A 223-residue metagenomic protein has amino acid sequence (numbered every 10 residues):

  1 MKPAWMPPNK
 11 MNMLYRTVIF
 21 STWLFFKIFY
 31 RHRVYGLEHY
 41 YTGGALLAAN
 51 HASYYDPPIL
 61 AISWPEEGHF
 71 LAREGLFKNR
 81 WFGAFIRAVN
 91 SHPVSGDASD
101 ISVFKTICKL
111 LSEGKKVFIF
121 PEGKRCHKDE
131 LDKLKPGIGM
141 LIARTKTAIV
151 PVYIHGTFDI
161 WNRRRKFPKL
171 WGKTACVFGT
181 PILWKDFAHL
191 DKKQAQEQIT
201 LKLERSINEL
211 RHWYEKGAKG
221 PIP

Functional and structural regions predicted by a protein language model:
M1-K10, L14, S102-P223: Non-catalytic C-terminal accessory region of glycerolipid acyltransferases and related lyso-lipid remodeling enzymes
K2-G36, I59, R80-V89: A transmembrane-helix-recognition feature enriched in membrane-embedded lipid enzymes and envelope glyco-/phospholipid
S21-T22, A88-V94, P121-R125: Short, basic, glycine/proline-bearing loop/turn elements
V34, L71, H92-V94, V152 (+1 more regions): Hydrophobic residues at beta-strand termini and immediately following loops that shape nucleotide-binding pockets
G36-Y40, C108-K109: Short amphipathic alpha-helix with an adjacent loop that forms part of the alpha/beta core around
H39-A98: Catalytic core of membrane glycerolipid acyltransferases/transacylases, capturing the structured, soluble-facing
